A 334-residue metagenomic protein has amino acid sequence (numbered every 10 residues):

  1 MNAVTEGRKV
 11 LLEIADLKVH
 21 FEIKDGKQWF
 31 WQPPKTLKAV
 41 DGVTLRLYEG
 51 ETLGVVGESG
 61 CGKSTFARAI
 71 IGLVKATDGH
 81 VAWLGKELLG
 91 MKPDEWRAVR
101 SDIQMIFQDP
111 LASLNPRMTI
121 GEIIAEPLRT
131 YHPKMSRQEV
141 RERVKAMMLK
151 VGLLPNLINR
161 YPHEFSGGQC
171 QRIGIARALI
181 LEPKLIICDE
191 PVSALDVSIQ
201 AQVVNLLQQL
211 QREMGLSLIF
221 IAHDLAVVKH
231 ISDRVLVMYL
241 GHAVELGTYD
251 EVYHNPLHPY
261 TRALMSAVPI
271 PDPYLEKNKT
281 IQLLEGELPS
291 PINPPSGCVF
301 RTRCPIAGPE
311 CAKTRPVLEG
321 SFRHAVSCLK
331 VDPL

Functional and structural regions predicted by a protein language model:
V4-R8, K24-W31, T248-L334: Charged, flexible cofactor/metal-binding loops and thiol motifs
F30-P33, L88-Q104, T130-P133, R137 (+2 more regions): ABC ATPase NBD coupling module
G79-E87: Conserved ABC transporter NBD signature motif
E87, Q138-N156, M265-S266: Conserved ABC ATPase "signature" region
Y161-F165, Q169: Conserved ABC ATPase signature
I180-K184: A short, proline-enriched helix->beta-strand linker immediately N-terminal to the Walker B motif in ABC-type P-loop
P191, L195, I199-E276: P-loop NTP-binding/switch modules centered on Walker-like glycine-rich loops
